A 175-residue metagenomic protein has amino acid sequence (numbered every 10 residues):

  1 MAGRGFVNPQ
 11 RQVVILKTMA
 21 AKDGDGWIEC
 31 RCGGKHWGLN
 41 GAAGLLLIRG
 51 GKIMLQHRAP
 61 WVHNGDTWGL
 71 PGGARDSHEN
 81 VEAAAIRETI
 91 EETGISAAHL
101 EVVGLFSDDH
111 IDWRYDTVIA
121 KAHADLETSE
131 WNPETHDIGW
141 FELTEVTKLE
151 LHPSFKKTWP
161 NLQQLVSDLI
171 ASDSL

Functional and structural regions predicted by a protein language model:
M1-T18: N-terminal amphipathic/basic-hydrophobic helices that include classical n-h-c signal peptides and signal-anchor
V7-P9, I53-M54, L149: Intrinsic low-complexity/disordered segments
L16-G44: Acidic, metal-coordinating catalytic segment for phosphate/diphosphate chemistry, firing primarily on the Nudix
W37-N40, I48, V62-H63, H110-W113 (+1 more regions): A generic fold-level signal
G41-A43, G51, Y115-D116, H136: Change "...and in nucleic-acid phosphodiester-cleaving endonucleases..." to "...and in nucleic-acid processing enzymes
L47-R49, H57, K121-A122, E142: Residue-level signal for short segments within beta-strands and strand-turn junctions of well-structured beta-sheet
I48-E91: Conserved Nudix-box catalytic region and its N-terminal flanking loop in Nudix hydrolases and closely related
G73-L165, L169, D173-L175: Unchanged
